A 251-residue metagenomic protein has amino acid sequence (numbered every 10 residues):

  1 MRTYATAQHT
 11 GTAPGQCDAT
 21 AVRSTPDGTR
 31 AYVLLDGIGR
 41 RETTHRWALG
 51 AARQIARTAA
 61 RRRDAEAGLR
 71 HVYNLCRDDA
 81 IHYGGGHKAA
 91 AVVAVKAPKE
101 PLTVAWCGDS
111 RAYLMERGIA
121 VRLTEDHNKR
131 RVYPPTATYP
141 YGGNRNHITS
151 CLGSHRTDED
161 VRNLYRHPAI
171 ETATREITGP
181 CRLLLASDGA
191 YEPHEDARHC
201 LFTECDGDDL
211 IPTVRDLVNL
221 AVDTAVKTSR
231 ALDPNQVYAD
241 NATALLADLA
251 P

Functional and structural regions predicted by a protein language model:
M1-P251: PP2C/PPM-type serine/threonine phosphatase catalytic domain
